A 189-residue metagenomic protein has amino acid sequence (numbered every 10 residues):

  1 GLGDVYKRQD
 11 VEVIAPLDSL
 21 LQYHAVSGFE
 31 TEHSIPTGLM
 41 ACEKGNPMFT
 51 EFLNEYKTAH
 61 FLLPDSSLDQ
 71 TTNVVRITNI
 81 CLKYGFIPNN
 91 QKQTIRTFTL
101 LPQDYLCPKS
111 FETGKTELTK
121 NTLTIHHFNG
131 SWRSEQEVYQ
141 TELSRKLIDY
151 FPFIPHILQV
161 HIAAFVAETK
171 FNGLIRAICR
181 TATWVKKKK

Functional and structural regions predicted by a protein language model:
L2-Y6: Short, small-residue-biased leader/transition segments that mark boundaries at the very start of proteins
V11-K189: Glycosyltransferase-associated regions of secretory-pathway enzymes, highlighting luminal stem/catalytic domains
